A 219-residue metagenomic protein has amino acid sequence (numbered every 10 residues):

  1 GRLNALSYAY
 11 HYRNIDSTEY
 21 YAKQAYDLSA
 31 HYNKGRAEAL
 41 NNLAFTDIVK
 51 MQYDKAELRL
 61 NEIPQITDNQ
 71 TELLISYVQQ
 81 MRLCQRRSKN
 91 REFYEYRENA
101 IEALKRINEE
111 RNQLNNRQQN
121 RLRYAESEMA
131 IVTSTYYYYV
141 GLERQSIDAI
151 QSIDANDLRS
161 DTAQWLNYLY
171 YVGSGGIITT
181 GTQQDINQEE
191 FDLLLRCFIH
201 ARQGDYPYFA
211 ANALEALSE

Functional and structural regions predicted by a protein language model:
G1-E219: A "functional boundary" signal
